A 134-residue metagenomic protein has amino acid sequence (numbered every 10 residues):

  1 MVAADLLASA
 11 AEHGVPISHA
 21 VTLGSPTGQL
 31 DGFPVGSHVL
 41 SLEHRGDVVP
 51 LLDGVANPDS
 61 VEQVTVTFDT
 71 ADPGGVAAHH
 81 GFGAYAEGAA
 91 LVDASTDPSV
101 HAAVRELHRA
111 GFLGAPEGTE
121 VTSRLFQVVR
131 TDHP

Functional and structural regions predicted by a protein language model:
A3-A11: Short glycine-enriched nucleophile-adjacent loop and the immediately C-terminal alpha-helix near the catalytic center
E12-P134: Lipolytic serine-hydrolase domain surface
